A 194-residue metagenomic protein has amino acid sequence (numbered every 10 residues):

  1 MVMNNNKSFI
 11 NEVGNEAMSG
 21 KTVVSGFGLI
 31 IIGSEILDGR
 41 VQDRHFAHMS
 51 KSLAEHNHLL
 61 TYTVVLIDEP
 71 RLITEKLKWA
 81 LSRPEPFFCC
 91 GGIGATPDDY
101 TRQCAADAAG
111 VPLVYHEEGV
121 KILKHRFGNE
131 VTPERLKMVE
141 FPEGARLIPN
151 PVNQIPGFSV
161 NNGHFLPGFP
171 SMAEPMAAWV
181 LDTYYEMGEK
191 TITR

Functional and structural regions predicted by a protein language model:
V2-F9, K51-T63, H125-R126, T132: Active-site-proximal helix-loop elements at catalytic-domain edges
V2-L29: N-terminal amphipathic/basic leader segments beginning at the initiator methionine
F27, P86-F87, G163-H164: Generic beta-sheet signal
G33: Active-site-proximal loop/hinge segments that shape catalytic or ion-binding/gating pockets
I36-F46: Glycine- and acidic-residue-enriched helix-capping/strand-helix junction motifs
A47-D107: N-terminal small/polar loop signature for handling phosphorylated ligands or for N-terminal nucleophile
L72-E75, D99-M187: Proline/glycine-rich low-complexity loops and linkers
M187-R194: Short glycine-/aliphatic-rich beta-strand segments at the starts of folded cytosolic domains
